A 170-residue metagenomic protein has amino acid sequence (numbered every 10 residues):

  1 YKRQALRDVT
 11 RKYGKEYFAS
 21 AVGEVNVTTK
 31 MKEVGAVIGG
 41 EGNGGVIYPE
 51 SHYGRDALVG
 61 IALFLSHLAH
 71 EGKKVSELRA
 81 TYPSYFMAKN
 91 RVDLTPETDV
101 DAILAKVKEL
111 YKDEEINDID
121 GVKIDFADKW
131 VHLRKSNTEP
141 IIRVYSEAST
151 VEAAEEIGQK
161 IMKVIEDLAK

Functional and structural regions predicted by a protein language model:
K2-K170: Phosphate-binding and adjacent anionic-ligand microenvironments
